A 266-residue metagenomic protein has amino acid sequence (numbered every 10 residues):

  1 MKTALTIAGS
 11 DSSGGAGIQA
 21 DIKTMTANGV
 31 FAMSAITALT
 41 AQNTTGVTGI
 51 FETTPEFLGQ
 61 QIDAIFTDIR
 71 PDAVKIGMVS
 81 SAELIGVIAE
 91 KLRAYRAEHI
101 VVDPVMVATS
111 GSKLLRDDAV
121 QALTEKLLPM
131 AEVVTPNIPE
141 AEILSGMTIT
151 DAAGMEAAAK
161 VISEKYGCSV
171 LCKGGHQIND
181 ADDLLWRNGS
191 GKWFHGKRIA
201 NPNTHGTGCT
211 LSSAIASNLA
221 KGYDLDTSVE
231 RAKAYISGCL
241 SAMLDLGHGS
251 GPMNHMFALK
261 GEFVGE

Functional and structural regions predicted by a protein language model:
T3-T6, T26-T109: Conserved N-terminal subdomain of the carbohydrate kinase-like
I7-S13, G191-H205: Short pre-catalytic strand/loop immediately N-terminal to key active-site residues, enriched for Gly-Thr
G14-V30: N-terminal basic/disordered segments at the start of proteins
Q19, E142-I143, N201-L225: Short, small-residue alpha-helix embedded
G29-M33, K192, N218-A232: Phosphate-handling active-site elements
E52, D226-E266: Charged C-terminal helix
D117-G191: Conserved phosphate/ATP/ADP-binding segment of small-molecule kinases
